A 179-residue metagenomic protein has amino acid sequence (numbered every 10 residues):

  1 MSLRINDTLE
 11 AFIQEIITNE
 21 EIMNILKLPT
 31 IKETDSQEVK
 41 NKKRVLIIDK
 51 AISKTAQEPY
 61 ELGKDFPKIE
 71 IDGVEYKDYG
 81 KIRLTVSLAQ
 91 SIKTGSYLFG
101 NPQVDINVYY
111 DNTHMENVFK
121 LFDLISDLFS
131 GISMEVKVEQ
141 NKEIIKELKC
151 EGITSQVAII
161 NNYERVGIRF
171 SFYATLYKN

Functional and structural regions predicted by a protein language model:
M1-E15, A89-F99, N141-N179: Short, charged interaction patches at domain edges and termini
M1-I92: Small/polar-rich, solvent-exposed N-terminal microdomains that initiate assembly or binding
N19-E20, G131, E164: Polar helix-capping/helix-linker motif
Q37, E139-K142: Short helix/loop segment immediately N-terminal to the Walker
K77-R83, F99-Q103, R165-G167: Short connector loops at helix/strand junctions that flank enzyme active sites, especially segments positioning acidic
T94-G95, F99-N101, Y109-I132: Extracellular/virion structural assembly segments
I106-N112, F172-L176: Short beta-strand-to-loop capping motifs
G131-Q140: Short catalytic/binding micro-motifs of nucleotide second-messenger systems
